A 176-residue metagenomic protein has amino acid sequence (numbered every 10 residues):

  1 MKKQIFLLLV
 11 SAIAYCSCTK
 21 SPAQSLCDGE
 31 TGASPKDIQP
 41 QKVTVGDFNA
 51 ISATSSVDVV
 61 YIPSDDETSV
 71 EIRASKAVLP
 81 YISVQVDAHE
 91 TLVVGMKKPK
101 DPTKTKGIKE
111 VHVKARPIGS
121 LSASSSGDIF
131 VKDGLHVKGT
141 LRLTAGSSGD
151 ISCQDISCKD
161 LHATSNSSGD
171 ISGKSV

Functional and structural regions predicted by a protein language model:
M1-Q4: Positively charged n-region of N-terminal signal peptides that target proteins for export
L7-Y15: Bacterial N-terminal signal peptides
L9, I62, Q154: Active-site-proximal flexible loops/turns
C18-S124, F130-T144, S157-H162: Acidic (Asp/Glu) and glycine-rich low-complexity loops/linkers that are typically intrinsically disordered
C153-V176: Short, surface-exposed interaction patches in beta-rich subdomains that mediate adhesion/assembly near membranes
